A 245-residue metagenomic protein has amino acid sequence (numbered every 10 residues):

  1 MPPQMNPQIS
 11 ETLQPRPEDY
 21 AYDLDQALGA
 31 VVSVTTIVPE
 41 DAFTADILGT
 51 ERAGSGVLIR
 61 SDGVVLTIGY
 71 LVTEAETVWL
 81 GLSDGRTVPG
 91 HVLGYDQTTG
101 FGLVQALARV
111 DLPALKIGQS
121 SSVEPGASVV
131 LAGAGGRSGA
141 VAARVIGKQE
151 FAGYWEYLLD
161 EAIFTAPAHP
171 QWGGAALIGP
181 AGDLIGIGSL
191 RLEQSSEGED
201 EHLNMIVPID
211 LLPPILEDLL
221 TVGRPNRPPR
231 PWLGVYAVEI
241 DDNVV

Functional and structural regions predicted by a protein language model:
M1-L24, L184-V245: C-terminal cap/linker of serine protease catalytic domains
P7-T12, P39-D41, A53, L58-A140 (+3 more regions): Conserved active-site neighborhood of the chymotrypsin/trypsin-like protease fold
Q26-F43, L131: A short, Trp-centered hydrophobic/proline-enriched beta-strand micro-motif
V32, D62-V64, P180-L184: Short, glycine-anchored, charge-dense loop/turn motifs used at functional sites
D41-G49, L93-G100, K148-I163, S195-G198 (+2 more regions): Gly/Ser-enriched beta-turn/beta-hairpin loop segments
D46, A75-T77, L112, G133-R144 (+3 more regions): Active-site loop architecture of trypsin-fold serine endopeptidases
S55, P167-Q171, A175-A176, Y236-V245: PDZ/PDZ-like domain segments forming the peptide/carboxylate-binding groove, activating on the N-terminal beta-strands
G81, A132, K148, I215-V222: Structured segments of extracytoplasmic/periplasmic soluble domains in secreted or envelope-associated proteins
